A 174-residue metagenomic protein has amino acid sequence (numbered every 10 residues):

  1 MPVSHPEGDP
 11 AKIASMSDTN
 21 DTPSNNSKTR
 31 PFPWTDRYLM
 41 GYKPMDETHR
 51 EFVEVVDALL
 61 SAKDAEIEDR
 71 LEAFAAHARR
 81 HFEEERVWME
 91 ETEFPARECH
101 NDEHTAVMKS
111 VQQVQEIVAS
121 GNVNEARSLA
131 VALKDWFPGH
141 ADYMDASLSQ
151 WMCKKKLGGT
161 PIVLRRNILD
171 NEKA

Functional and structural regions predicted by a protein language model:
P2-G8, K12-A174: Small-residue-biased structural context
